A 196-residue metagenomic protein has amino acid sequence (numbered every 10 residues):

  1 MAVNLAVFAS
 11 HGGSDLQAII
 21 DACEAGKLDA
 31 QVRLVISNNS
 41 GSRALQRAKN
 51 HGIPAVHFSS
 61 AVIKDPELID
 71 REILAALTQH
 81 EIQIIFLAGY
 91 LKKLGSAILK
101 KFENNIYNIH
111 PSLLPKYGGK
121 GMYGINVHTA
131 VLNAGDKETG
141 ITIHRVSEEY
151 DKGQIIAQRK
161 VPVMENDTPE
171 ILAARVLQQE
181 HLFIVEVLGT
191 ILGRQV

Functional and structural regions predicted by a protein language model:
M1-V196: One-carbon transfer enzymes
